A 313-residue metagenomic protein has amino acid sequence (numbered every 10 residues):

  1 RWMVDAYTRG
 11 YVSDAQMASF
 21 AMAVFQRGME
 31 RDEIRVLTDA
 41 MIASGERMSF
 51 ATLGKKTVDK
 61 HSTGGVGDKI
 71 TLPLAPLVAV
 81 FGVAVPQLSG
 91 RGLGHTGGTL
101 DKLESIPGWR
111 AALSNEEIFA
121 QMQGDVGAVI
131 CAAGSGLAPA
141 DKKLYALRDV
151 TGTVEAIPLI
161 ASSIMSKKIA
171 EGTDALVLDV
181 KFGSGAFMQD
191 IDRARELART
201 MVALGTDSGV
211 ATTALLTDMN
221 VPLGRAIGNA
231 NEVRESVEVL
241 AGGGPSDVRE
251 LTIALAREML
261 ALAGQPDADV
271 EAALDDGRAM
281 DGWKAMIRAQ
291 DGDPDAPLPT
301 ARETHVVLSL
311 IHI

Functional and structural regions predicted by a protein language model:
R1-G67, G282-A289: Acidic, glycine/proline-rich low-complexity segments that act as flexible tails and inter-domain linkers
Q26-R27, P73-P86, K167-G172, D207-S208 (+1 more regions): Alpha-helix C-terminal capping segments
K56-H95: Glycine/serine-rich anion-binding loops at beta->alpha junctions that coordinate negatively charged ligand groups
L93-W109: Active-site-proximal loop->helix
E104-E171: Phosphate/pyrophosphate-binding betaalpha-module
G205, A211-L216, N220-L262: A conserved active-site cap/scaffold subdomain adjacent to cofactor or substrate pockets
R249, A254-L255, M259-E303: Anionic-ligand-binding alpha/beta catalytic cores of soluble enzymes and soluble regulatory domains that recognize
I311-I313: Conserved small/polar residues in nucleotide/adenosyl-binding loops
